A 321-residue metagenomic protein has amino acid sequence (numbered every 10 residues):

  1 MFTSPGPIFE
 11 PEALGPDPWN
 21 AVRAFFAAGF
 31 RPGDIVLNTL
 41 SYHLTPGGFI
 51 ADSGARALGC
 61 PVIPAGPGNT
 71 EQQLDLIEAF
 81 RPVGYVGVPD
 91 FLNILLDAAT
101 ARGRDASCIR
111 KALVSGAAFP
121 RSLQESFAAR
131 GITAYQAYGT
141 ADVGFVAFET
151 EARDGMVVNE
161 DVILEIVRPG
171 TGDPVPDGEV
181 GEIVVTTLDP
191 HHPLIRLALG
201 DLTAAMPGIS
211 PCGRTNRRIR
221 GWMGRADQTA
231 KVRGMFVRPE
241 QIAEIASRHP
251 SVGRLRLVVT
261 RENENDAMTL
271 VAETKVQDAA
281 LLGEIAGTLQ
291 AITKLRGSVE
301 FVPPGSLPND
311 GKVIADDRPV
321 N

Functional and structural regions predicted by a protein language model:
M1-P7, A118: Conserved helicase ATPase motor motifs in RecA-like P-loop NTPase domains
G6-G29: Conserved structural elements of the adenylate-forming
P16-N20, H43-G47, A65-N69, F91: Short secondary-structure boundary/capping elements
V22-V62: Conserved AMP-binding loop of ANL adenylate-forming enzymes
L58-N321: Active-site glycine/GP-rich loop and adjacent strand/helix microenvironment that borders small-molecule binding pockets
